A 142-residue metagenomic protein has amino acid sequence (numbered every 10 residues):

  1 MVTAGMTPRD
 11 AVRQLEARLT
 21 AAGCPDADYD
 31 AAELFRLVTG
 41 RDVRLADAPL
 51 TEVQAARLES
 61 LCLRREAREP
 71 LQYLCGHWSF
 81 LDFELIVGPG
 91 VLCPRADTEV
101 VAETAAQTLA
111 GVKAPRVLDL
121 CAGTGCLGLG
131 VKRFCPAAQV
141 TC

Functional and structural regions predicted by a protein language model:
V2-Q54, L58: A short N-terminal interaction module
V12, A31, L58, R68-L71 (+2 more regions): A general structural signal for well-ordered alpha-helical segments in protein cores
L19, G23-D26, E66, K113 (+1 more regions): Short coil/turn residues that cap or connect secondary-structure elements
F35-Q107: Conserved AdoMet
E99-C142: Conserved SAM/SAH cofactor-binding pocket of Class I
